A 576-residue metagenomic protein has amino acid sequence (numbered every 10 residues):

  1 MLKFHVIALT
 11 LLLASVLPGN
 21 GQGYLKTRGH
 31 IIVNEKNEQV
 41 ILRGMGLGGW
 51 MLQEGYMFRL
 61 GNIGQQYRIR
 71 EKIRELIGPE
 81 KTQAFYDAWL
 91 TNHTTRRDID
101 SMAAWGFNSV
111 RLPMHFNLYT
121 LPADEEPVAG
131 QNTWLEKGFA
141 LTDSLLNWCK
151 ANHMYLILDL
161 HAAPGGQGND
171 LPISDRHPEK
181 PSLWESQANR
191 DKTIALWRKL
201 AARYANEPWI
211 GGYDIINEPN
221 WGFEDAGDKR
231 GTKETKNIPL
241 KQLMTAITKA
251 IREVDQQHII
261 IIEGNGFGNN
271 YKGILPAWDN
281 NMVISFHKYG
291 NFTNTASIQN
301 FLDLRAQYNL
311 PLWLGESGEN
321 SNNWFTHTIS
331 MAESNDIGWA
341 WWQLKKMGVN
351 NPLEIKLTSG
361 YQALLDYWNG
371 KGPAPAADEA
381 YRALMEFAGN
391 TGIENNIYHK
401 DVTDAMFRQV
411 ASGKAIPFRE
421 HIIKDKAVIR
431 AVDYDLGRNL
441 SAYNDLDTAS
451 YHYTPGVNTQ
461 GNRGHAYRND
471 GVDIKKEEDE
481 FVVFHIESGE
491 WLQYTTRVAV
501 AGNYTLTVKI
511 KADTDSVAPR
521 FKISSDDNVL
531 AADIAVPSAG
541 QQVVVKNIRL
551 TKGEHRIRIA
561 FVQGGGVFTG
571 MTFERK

Functional and structural regions predicted by a protein language model:
M1-Q22: Bacterial Sec-dependent N-terminal signal peptides
G21, R96-S101, S144, T448 (+1 more regions): Coil residues (strongly favoring Ser/Thr
Y24, E185, K192-Q343, N351 (+1 more regions): Extracellular glycoside hydrolase catalytic/binding regions
R28-L42, L47-I259, G264-K272: Active-site mouth of glycoside hydrolases
N34, V40-I41, W50-M57, T293-N294 (+2 more regions): Short, solvent-exposed loop/turn elements at domain surfaces
G46, M114-F116, L160, K288 (+3 more regions): Short beta-strand segments enriched in hydrophobic/aromatic residues within well-folded beta-rich domains
W324-K424: Aromatic-rich peripheral "rim/lid" segments of glycoside hydrolase catalytic domains that contact and position glycan
V402-K576: Extracytoplasmic
